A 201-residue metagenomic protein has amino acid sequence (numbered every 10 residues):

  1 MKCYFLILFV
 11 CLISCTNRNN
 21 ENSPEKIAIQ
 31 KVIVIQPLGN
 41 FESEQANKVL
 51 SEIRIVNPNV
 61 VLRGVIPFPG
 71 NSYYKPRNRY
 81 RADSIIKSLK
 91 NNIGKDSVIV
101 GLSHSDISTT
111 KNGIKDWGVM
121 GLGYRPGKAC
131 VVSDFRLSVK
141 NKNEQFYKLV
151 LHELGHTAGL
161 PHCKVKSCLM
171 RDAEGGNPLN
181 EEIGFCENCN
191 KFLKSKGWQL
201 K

Functional and structural regions predicted by a protein language model:
M1-L8: Sec-dependent signal peptide recognition, specifically the positively charged N-region followed immediately by
L12-S14: C-terminal motif of bacterial Sec signal peptides marking the signal peptidase cleavage site
T16-R18: Bacterial signal peptide processing site
N20-A28: Short boundary motifs at domain starts and secondary-structure transition points
I29-F41: Fold-level signature of zinc-dependent metallopeptidase catalytic domains
G39, W117-Q145, P161-K201: Metalloprotease/metallohydrolase-associated module, dominated by Zn2+-dependent proteases
S43-L149, T157, P161: Metzincin-family zinc-dependent endopeptidase catalytic domain
